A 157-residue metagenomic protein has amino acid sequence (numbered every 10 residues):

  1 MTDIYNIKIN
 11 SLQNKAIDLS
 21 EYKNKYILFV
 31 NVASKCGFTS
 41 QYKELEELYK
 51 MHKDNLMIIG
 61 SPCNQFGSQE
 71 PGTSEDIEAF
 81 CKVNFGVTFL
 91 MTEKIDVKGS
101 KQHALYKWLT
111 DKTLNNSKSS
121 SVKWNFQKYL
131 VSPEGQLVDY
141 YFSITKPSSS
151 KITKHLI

Functional and structural regions predicted by a protein language model:
M1-S20, S40, A104: N-terminal "domain-start" segment that seeds a small globular fold
S11, N31-K35: Amphipathic alpha-helical repeat scaffolds
N24-Y26, K35, T39-N64, C81-F85: Conserved helix-turn-beta segment immediately C-terminal to the redox Cys motif in thioredoxin-like folds
N31, N55-T73, T88-G99: Thiol-based oxidoreductase modules, predominantly thioredoxin-like and allied folds used for disulfide exchange
E75-K123: Short, internal strand/loop/helix patches that form the active-site neighborhood or redox-interaction surface
K107, K112-I157: Thiol-/selenol-based redox modules, centered on thioredoxin-like and closely related oxidoreductase domains
